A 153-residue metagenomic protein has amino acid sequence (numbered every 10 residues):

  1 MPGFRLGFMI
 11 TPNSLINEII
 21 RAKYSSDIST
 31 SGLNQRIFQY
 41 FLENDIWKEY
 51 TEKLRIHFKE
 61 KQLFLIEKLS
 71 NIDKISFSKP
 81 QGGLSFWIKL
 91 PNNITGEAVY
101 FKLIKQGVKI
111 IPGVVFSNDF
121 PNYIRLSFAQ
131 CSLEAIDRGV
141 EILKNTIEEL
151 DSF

Functional and structural regions predicted by a protein language model:
M1-F153: PLP-dependent class I/II
